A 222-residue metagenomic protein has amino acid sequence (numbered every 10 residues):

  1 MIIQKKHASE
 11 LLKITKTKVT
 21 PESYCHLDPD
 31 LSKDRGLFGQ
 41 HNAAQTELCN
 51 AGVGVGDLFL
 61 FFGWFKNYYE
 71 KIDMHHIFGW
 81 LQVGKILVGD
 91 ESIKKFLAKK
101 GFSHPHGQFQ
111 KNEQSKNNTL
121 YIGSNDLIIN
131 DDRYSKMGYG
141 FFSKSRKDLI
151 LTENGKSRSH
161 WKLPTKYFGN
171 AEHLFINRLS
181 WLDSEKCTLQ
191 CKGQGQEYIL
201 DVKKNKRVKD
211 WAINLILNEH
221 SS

Functional and structural regions predicted by a protein language model:
M1-A51, E197-S222: Compositionally biased, charged N-terminal/linker segments
M1-K5, I86-S222: Contiguous surface segments at macromolecular interaction interfaces
G39-N42, F61-W64, G84: Short His-Asn-centered micro-motif
C49-V53, E70-H75, F109-E113: A general structural signal for short secondary-structure junctions and capping/turn motifs
G56-L58: Structural motif
F62-I72: Short, charged beta-turn/beta-strand-edge "cap" motif at the junction between a beta-strand and an adjacent loop
E70-D90: Short, compositionally biased
